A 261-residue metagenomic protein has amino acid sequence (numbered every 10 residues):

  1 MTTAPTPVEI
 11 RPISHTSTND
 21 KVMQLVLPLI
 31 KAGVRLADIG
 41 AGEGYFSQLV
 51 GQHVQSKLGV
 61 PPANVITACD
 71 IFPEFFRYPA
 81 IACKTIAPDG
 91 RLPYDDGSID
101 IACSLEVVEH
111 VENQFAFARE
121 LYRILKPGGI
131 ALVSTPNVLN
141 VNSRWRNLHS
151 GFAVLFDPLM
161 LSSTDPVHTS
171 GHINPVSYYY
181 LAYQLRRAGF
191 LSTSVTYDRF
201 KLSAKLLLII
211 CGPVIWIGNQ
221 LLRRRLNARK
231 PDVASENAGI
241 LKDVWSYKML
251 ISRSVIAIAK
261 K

Functional and structural regions predicted by a protein language model:
M1, K21-M23, F76, M160 (+1 more regions): Detector for methionine-enriched segments
M1-I30: Conserved class I S-adenosyl-L-methionine
T2-A4, L58-G59, V133, I210: Compositionally biased, intrinsically disordered/low-complexity regions enriched for serine, proline and threonine
T3-A4, I99-I101, L159-S163: A short alpha-helix capping/helix-coil boundary motif
V8-S17, Y45, L49, T85 (+3 more regions): S-adenosyl-L-methionine-dependent methyltransferase catalytic module, highlighting the catalytic core
M23-L27, V34-R146, S177, I256-K261: Conserved SAM-binding loop
